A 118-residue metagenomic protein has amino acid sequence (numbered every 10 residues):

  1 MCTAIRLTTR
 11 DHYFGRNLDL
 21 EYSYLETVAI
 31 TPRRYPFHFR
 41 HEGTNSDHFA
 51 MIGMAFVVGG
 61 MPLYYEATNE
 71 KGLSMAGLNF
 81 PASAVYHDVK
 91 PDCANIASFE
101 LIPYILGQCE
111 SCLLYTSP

Functional and structural regions predicted by a protein language model:
M1-C93: A contiguous strand-loop segment
C93-A94, G107: Extracytoplasmic/periplasmic, Sec-exported soluble proteins
I96-L101: Flexible glycine/proline-enriched surface loops and loop-helix/loop-strand junctions
P103-C109, L113: A gly/proline- and charged-residue-enriched helix-loop-helix capping module
Y115-P118: Conserved small/polar residues in nucleotide/adenosyl-binding loops
